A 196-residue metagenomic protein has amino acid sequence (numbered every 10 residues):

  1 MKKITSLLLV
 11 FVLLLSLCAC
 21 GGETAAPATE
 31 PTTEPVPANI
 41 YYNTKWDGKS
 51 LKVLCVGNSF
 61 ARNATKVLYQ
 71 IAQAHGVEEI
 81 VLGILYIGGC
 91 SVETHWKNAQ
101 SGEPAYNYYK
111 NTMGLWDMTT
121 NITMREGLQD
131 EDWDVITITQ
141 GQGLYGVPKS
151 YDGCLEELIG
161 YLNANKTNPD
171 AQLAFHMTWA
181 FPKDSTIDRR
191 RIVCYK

Functional and structural regions predicted by a protein language model:
M1-L8: Positively charged n-region of N-terminal signal peptides that target proteins for export
L15-E34: Sec-dependent signal peptide cleavage junction
E34-G76: N-terminal module-boundary/linker segments of secreted carbohydrate-active enzymes
D47-G48, V77-E79, T167-A171: Short helix-terminating capping/connector loops at secondary-structure junctions
L54-V56, L85, H176: Short hydrophobic segments within beta-strands
R62-D152: Conserved SGNH/GDSL esterase-like catalytic core that processes O-acyl groups on lipids and polysaccharides
I122-K196: Alpha-helical cap/lid subdomain in secreted, periplasmic, or secretory-pathway luminal O-acyl-processing enzymes
